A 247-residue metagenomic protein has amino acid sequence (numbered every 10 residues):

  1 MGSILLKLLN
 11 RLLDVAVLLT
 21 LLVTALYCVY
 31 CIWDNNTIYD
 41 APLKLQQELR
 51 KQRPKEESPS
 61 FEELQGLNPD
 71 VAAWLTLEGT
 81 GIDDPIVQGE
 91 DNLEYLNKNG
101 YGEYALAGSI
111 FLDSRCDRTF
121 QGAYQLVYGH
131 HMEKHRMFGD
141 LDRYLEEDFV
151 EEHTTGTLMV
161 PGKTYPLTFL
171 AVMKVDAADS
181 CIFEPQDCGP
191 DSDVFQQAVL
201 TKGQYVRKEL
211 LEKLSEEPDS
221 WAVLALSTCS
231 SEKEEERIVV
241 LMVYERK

Functional and structural regions predicted by a protein language model:
M1-N10: N-terminal Lys/Arg-rich, disordered targeting/topogenic segments
R11-I32: Hydrophobic membrane-insertion alpha-helices, especially the h-region of bacterial N-terminal signal peptides
A25-K247: Solvent-exposed, non-transmembrane regions of membrane-associated and secreted proteins
